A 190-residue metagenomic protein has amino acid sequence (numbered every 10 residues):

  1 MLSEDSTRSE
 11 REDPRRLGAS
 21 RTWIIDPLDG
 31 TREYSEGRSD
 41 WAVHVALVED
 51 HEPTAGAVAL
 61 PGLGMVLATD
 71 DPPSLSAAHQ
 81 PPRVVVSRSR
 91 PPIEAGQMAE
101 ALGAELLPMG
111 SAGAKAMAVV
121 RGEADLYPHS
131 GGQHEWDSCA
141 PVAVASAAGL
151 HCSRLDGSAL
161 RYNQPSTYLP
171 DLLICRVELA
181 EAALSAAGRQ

Functional and structural regions predicted by a protein language model:
M1, P53, V66-T69, S74-L75 (+1 more regions): Short clusters of hydrophobic/aromatic residues that line enzyme substrate/ligand-binding pockets
M1-L28, Q97-E100, H151: N-terminal subdomain of lithium-sensitive/metallo-dependent phosphomonoesterases centered on the IMPase/IPPase/PAP
S3-D5, D70, G110, D156: Short loop/edge segments at beta-strand edges and connector loops that shape dinucleotide/nucleotide cofactor-binding
T7, R38, A59, D71-P72 (+3 more regions): Residue-level structural signal for beta-strand termini and adjacent loop
D13-R16, V58, S74-A77, M98 (+1 more regions): Short secondary-structure boundary/capping segments
R16-D71: DPxDG-like acidic metal-binding loop motif
H79-Q190: An extended, acidic
